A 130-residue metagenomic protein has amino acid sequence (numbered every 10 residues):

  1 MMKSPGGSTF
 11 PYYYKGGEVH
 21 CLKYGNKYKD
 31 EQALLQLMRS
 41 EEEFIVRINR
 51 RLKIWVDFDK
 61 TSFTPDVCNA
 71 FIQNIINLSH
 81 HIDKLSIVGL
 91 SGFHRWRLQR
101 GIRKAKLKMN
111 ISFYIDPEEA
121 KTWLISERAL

Functional and structural regions predicted by a protein language model:
M1-L130: Amphipathic, Lys/Arg-enriched alpha-helical "gate/interface" segment within cytosolic domains that mediates
